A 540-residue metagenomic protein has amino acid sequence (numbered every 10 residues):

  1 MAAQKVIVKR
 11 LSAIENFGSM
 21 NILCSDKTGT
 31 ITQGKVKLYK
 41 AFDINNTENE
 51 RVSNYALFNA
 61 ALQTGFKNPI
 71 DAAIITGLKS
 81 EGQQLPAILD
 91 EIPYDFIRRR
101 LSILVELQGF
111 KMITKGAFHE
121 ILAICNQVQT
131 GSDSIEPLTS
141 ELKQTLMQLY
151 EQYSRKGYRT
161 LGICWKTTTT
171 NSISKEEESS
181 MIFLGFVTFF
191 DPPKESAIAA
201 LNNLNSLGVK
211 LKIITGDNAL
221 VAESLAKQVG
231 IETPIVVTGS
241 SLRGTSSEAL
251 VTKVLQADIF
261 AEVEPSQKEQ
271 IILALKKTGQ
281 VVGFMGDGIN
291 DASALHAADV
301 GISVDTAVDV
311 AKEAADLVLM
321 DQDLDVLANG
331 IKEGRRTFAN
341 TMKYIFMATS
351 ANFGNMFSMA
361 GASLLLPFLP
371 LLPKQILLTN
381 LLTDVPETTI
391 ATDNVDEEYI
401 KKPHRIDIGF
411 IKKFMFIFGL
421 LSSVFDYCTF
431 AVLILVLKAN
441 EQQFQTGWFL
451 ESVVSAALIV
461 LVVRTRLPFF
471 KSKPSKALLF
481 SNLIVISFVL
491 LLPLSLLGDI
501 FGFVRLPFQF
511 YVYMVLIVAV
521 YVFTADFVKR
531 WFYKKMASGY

Functional and structural regions predicted by a protein language model:
M1-S12, V36-L38, F42, M320 (+3 more regions): Juxtamembrane helix-loop transition segments at the membrane interface in multi-pass membrane proteins
M1-S25, V187, L204, K374-Q375 (+2 more regions): Hydrophobic alpha-helical transmembrane segments
V8-F17, L366-N380, K438-L450, P474-S475 (+1 more regions): Membrane-water interface of transmembrane alpha-helices in multipass transporters/channels
S19-F183, F189, N202-N203, L211 (+6 more regions): Cytosolic catalytic regions of ATP/NTP-dependent phosphoryl-transfer enzymes
I198-A200, N218-V229, S266-A274, F284 (+1 more regions): Acidic, divalent-metal-coordinating active-site segment for phosphoryl/phosphodiester hydrolysis, typified by short
T233-F284, A298, S303-L467, L492: Membrane-embedded transport module
L450-Y540: C-terminal transmembrane module of polytopic membrane proteins
